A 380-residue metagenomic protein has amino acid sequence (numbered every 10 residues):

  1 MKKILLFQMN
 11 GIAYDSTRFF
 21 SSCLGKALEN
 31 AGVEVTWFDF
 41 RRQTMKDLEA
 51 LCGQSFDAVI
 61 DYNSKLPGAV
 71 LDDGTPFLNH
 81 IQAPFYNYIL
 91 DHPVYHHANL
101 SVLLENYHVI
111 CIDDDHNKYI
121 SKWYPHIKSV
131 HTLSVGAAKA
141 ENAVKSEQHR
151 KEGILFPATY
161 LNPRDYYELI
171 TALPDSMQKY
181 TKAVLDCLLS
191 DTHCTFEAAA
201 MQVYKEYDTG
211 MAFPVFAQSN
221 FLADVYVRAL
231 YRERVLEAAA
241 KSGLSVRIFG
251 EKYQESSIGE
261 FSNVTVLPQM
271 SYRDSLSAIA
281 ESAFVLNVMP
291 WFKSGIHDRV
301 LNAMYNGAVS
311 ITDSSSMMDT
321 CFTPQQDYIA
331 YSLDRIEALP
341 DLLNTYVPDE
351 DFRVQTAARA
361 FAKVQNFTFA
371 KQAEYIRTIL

Functional and structural regions predicted by a protein language model:
L5-N10, T17-W123, A138-A143, Y272-D274 (+2 more regions): Extended catalytic core of nucleotide-activated donor transferases of GT-like folds
L6-Q8, I12-D15, F19-A31, T36-F40 (+4 more regions): Catalytic binding pocket for nucleotide-activated donors in carbohydrate/polymer assembly enzymes
Q8-S16, F20, K128-K293, S315-M318: Nucleotide-sugar donor-binding catalytic core of glycosyltransferases
N30, H80-Q82, L104, Y124-I127 (+5 more regions): Short, well-ordered coil/turn elements that cap or connect secondary structure elements
V35-T36, F85, V130, L244-V246 (+1 more regions): Hydrophobic anchor at the start of a short beta-strand that flanks the dinucleotide cofactor-binding loop
